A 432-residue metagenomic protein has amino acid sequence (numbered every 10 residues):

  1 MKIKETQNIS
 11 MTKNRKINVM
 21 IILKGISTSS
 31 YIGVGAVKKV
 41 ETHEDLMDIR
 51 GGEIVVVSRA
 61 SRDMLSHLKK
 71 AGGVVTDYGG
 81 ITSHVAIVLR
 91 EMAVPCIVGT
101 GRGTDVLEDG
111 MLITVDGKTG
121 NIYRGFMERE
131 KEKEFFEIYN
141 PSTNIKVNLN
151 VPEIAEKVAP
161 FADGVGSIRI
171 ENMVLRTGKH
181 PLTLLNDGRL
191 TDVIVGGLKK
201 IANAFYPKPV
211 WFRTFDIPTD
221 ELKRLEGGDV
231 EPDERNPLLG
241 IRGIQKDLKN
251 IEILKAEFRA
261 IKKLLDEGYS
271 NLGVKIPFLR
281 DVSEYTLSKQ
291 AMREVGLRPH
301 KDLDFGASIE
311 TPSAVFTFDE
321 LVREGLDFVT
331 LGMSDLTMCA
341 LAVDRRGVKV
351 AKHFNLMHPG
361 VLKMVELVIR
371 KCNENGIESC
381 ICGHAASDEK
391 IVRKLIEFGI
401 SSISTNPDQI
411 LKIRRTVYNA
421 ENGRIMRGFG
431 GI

Functional and structural regions predicted by a protein language model:
M1-K4, I9-S10, N14-I168, V174-G178: Acidic, glycine-rich flexible loop/linker segments
F136-I432: Conserved alpha/beta-domain cores
